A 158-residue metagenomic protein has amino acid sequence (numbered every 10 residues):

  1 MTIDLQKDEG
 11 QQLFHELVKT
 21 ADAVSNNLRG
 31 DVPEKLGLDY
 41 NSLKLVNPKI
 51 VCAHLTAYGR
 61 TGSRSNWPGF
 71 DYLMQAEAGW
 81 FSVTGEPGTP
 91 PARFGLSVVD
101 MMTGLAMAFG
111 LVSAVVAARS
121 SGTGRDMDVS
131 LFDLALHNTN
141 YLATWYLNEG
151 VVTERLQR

Functional and structural regions predicted by a protein language model:
M1, V51-A53, M127: Hydrophobic/aromatic beta-strand patches that form the interior of the parallel beta-sheet core in alpha/beta enzyme
M1-L45: A structured beta-alpha segment of the ubiquitous adenosine-cofactor-binding alpha/beta core
H15-D22, N27, L43-A53, H137-R158: Acyl-CoA thioester-binding alpha/beta core of soluble enzymes
S25, L73, M102: Active-site His/Glu-centered metal-binding helix of metallohydrolases
D31-T84: Rossmann-fold NAD(P)-binding glycine/threonine-rich loop
E77-R158: Acidic, glycine-rich segments within the central catalytic cores of soluble metabolic enzymes that bind/position
